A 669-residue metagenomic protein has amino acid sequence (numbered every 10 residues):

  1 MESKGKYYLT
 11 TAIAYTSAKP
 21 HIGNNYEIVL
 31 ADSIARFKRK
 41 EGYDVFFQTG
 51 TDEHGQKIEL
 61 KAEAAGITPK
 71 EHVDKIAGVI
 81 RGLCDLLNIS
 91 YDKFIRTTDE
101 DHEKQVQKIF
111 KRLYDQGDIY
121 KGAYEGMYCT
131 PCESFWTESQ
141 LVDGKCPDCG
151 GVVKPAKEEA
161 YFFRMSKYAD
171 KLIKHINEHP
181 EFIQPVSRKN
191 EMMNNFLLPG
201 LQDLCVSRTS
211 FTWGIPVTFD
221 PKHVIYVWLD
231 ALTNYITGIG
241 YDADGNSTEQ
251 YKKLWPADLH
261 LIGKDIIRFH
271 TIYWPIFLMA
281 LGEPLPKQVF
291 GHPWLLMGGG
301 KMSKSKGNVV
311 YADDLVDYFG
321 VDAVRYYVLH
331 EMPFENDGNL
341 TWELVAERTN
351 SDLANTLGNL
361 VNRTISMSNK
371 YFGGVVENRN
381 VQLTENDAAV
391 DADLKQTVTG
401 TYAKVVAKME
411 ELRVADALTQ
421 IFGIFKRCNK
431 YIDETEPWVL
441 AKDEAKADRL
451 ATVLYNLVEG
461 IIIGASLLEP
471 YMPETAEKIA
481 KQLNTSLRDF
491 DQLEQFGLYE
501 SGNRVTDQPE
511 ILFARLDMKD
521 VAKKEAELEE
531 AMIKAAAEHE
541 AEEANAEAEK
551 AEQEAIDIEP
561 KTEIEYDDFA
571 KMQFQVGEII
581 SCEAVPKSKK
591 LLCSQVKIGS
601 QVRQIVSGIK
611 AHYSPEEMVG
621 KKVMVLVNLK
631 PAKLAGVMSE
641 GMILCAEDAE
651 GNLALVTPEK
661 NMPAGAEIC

Functional and structural regions predicted by a protein language model:
E2-I76, I95-K111, D115, C132 (+4 more regions): N-terminal catalytic cores of NTP/NDP-binding nucleotidyl/phosphoryl-transfer enzymes
E2-T49, D101-Q105, P155-K370, A417-I421: Structured secondary-structure scaffolds
G78-D92: A glycine-rich helix N-cap at a beta->alpha junction
N88-R96, Y114-M127, S139-Q140, K154-K157 (+3 more regions): Short secondary-structure capping/junction motifs at helix and strand boundaries
Q116-A169, I173: Cys/His-rich short segments
K121, L344-N380, T397-V505, L626: Helix-rich, typically C-terminal accessory recognition domains appended to large enzymatic cores
A476-D568: Intrinsic disorder at enzyme termini
E547-C669: Phosphate-backbone binding interfaces of nucleic-acid-interacting proteins
